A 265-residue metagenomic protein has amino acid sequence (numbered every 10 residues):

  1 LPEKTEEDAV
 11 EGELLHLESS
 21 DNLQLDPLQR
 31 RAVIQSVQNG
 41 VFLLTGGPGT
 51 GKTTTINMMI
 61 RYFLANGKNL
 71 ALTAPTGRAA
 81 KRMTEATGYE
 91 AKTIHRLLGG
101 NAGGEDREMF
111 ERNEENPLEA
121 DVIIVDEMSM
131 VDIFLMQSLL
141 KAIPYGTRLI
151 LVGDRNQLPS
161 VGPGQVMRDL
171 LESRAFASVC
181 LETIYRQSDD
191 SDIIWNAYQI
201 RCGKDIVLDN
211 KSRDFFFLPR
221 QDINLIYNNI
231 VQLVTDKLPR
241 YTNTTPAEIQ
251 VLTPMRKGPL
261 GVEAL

Functional and structural regions predicted by a protein language model:
L1-V122, A175-R186, I193-F217: ASCE P-loop NTPase motor cores of helicases and related translocases
Q35, R155-L265: Conserved helicase motor core of P-loop NTPases
N69, R148, E248: Residues at the starts of beta-strands that form the adenosine-phosphate
L72, L151, V251-T253: Structural beta-sheet core signal
L97-L98, M130-D132, L158-P159: Catalytic P-loop NTPase motifs of RecA-like helicase/translocase cores
E105-D121, D132, L140-T147, P246: Short basic/glycine-enriched coil/helix segment immediately N-terminal to the Walker B
E127, G153: Walker B catalytic acidic pair
